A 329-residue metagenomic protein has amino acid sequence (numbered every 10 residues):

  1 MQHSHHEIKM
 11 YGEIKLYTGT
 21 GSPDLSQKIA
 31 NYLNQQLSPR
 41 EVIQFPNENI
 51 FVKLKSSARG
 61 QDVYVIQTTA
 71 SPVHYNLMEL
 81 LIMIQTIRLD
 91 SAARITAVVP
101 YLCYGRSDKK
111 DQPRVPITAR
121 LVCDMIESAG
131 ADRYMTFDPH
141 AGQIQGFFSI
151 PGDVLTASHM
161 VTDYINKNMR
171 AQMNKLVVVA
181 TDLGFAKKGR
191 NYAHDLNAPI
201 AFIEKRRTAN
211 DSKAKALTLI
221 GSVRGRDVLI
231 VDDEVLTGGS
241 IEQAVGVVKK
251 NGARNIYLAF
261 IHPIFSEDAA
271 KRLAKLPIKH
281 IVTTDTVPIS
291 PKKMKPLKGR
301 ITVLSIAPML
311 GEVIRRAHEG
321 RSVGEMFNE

Functional and structural regions predicted by a protein language model:
M1-E329: PRPP-associated nucleotide enzymes
